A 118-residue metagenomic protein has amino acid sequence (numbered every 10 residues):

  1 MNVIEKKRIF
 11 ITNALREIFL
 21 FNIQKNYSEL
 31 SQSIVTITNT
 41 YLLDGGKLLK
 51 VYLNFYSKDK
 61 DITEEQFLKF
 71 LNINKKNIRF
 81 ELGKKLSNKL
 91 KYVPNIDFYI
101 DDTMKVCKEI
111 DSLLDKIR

Functional and structural regions predicted by a protein language model:
M1-L48, N54-R118: Charge-rich, low-complexity N-terminal segments
